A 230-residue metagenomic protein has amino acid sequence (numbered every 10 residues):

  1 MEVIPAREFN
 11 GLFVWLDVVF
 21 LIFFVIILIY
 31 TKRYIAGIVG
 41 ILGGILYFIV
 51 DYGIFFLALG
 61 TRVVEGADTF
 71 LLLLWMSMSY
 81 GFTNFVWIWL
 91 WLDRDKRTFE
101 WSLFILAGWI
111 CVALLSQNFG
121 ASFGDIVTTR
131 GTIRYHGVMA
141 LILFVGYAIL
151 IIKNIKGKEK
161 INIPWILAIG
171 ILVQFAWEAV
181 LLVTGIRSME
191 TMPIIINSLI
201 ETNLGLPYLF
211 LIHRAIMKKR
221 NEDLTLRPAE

Functional and structural regions predicted by a protein language model:
M1-E230: Aromatic-rich, lipid-facing transmembrane alpha helices and their immediate juxtamembrane interface loops in integral
